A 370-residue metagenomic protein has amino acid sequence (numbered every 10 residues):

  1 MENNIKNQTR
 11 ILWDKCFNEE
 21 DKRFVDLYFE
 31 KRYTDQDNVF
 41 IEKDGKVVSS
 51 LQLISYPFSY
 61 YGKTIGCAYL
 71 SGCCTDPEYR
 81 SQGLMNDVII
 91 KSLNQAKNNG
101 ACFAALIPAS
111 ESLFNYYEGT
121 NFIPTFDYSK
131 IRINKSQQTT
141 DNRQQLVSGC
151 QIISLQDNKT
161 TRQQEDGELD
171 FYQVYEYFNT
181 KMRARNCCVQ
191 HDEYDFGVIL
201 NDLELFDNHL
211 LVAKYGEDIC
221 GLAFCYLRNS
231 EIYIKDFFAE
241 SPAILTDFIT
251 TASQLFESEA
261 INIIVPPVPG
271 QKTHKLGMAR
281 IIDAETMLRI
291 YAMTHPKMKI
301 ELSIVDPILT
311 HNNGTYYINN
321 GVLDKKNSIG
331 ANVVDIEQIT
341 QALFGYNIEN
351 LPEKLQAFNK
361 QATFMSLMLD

Functional and structural regions predicted by a protein language model:
M1-S55, G62-Y69, Q137-Q138, N142-E193 (+1 more regions): Short amphipathic alpha-helix that is part of the acyltransferase structural core
I65-P77, S230-S241: Conserved acetyl-CoA binding element of GNAT-fold acetyltransferases
G72-T75, S81-N94, P242-Q254: Conserved acetyl-CoA-binding loop-helix of GNAT-fold acetyltransferases
I89, A96-A109, F256-P267: Conserved GNAT acetyl-CoA-binding A-motif
E118-Q138, D236-P242, T246, T250-D370: Active-site/acyl-donor-binding loops of N-acyltransferases
T125-A243, D247-L255, P266-P269, R289 (+1 more regions): Amide-forming acyltransferase catalytic core, primarily the GNAT-like/NAT-type and related acyltransferase folds
